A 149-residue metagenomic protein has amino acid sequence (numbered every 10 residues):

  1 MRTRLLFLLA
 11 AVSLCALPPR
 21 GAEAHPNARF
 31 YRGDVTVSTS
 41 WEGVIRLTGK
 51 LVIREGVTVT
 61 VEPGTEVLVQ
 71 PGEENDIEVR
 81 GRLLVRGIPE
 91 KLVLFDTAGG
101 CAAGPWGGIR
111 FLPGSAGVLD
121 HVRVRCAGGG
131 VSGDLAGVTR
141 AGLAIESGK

Functional and structural regions predicted by a protein language model:
M1-F7: Bacterial N-terminal signal peptides that target proteins for export
R2, P18-G21: Generic N-terminal leader/processing signal
F7-A16: Bacterial N-terminal signal peptides
R20-K149: Beta-strand/loop edge motif enriched in small/polar residues
